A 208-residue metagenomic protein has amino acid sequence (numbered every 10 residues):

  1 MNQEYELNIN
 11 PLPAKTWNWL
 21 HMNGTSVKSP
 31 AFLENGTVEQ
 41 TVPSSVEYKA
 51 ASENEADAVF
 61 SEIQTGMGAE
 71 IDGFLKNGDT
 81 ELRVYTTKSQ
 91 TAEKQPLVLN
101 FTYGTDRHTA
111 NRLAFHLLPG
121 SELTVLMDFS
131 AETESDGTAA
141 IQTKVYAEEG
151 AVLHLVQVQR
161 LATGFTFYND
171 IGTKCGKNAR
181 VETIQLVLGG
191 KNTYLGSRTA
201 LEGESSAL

Functional and structural regions predicted by a protein language model:
M1-R83, K88: Long, low-complexity, mixed-charge
E62-L208: Conserved beta-strand/loop scaffold segments within soluble protein domains that form the structured core and edges
